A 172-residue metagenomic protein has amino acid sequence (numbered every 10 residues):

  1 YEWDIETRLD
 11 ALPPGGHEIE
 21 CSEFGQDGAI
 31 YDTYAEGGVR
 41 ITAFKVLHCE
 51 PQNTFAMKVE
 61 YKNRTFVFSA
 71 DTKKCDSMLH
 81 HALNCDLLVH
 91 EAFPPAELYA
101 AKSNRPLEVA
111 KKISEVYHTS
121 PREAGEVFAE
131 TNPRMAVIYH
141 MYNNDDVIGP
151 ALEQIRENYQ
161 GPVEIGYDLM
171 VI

Functional and structural regions predicted by a protein language model:
Y1-V67, K73, P150-I172: Binuclear metal-dependent hydrolase catalytic cores
A56, N63-T65, K73-M170: Cap/insert and terminal regions of metallo-dependent hydrolase folds
